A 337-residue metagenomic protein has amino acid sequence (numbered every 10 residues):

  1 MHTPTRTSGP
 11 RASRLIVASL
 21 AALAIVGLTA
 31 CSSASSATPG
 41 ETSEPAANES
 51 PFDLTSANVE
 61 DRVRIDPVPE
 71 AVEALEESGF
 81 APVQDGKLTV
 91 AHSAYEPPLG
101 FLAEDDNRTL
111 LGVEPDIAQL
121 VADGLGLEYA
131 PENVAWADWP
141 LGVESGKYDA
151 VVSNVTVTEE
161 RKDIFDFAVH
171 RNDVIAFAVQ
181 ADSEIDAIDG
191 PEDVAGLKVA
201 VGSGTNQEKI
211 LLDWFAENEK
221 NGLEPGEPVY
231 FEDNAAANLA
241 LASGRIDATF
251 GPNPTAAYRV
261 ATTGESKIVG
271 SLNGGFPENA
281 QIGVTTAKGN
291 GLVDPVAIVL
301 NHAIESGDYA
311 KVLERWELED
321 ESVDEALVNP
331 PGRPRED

Functional and structural regions predicted by a protein language model:
V26-A30: C-terminal motif of bacterial Sec signal peptides marking the signal peptidase cleavage site
S32, E44-E73, D123-G124, E192 (+2 more regions): Extended ligand-binding regions for polar small-molecule ligands
E41-S153: Extracytoplasmic small-molecule ligand-binding "clamshell" domains of the periplasmic binding protein/Venus flytrap
Y95-P97, R108-D123, V155, D173-D233 (+2 more regions): Bilobed "Venus flytrap"/periplasmic-binding protein-like clamshell domains and structurally analogous long
V113, A130-L141, D186, E227-L239: Short helix-initiation/N-cap motifs at beta->coil->alpha
E128-E192: Acidic, polar ligand-binding/catalytic clefts
V155-K162, L212-D213, A242-S243, D247-E278: A ligand-binding cleft/hinge motif common to bilobed small-molecule-binding domains
N172-V179, A261-I298, E319-D337: Periplasmic-binding protein-like
